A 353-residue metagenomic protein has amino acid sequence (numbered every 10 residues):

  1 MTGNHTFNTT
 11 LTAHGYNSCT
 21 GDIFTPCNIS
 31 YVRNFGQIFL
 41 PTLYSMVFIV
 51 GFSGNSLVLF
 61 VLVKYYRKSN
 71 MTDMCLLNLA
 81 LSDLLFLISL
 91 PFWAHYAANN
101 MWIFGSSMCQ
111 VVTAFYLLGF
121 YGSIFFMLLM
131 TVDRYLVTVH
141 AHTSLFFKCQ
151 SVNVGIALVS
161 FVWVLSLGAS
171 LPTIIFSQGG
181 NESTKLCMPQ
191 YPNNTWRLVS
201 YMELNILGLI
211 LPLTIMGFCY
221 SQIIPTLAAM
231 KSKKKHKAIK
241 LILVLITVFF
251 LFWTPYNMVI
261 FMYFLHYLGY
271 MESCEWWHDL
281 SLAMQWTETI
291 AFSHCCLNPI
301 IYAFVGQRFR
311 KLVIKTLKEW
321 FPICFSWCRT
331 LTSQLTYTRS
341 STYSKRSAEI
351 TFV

Functional and structural regions predicted by a protein language model:
M1-I29, F146, E272-S273, Q307-V353: Intrinsically disordered regulatory tails of 7TM GPCRs
T20-Y31, A97, M101-L117, H140 (+4 more regions): Loop architecture of class A 7-transmembrane GPCRs
R33-S45, M71-L129, H140-K148, S281: Extracellular TM2-ECL1-early TM3 structural module of rhodopsin-like
G36-Y65, T214-Y220: First transmembrane helix
Y44-F48, V61, L85-N100, T113 (+6 more regions): Helix-to-loop junction signature of class
F48, N78-L90, V159-S170, N205-L213 (+2 more regions): Alpha-helical transmembrane segments of multi-pass membrane proteins
L118-S160, I223-I224, A303-R310: Class A GPCR helix-loop hinge within the 7TM core
L158-V159, P189-N194, Y201-G208, S221-V259 (+2 more regions): Intracellular effector-coupling site of seven-transmembrane GPCRs, centered on the ICL3-to-TM6 transition
